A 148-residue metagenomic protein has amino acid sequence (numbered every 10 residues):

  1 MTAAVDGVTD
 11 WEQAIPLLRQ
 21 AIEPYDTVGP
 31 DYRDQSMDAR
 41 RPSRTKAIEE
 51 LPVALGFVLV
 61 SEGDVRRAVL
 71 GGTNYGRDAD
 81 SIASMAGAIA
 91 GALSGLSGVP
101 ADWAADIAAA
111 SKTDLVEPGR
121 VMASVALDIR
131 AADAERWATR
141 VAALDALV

Functional and structural regions predicted by a protein language model:
M1-G76: Accessory "access/gating" subregions that flank catalytic or transport cores
M1-T2, T113, V148: Generic structural signal for short, solvent-exposed loop/turn connectors between secondary structure elements
A3-A4, I89, R140-L144: A glycine-rich phosphate-binding loop feature that marks nucleotide/adenosyl-phosphate handling sites
E49, V53-D133: Catalytic phosphate/nucleotide-handling subdomain of diverse soluble enzymes
R130-V148: Bulky hydrophobic segments
